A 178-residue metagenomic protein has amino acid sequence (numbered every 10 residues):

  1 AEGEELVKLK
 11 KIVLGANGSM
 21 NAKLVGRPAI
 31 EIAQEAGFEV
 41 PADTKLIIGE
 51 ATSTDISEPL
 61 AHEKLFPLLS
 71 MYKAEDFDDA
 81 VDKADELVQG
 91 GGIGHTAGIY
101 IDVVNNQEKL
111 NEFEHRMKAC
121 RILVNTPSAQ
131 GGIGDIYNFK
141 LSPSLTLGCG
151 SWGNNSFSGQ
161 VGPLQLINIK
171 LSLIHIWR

Functional and structural regions predicted by a protein language model:
A1-D55, D76, V81-D82: ALDH superfamily catalytic-core signature
F38-R178: Conserved C-terminal structural/oligomerization subdomain of aldehyde/semialdehyde dehydrogenase
